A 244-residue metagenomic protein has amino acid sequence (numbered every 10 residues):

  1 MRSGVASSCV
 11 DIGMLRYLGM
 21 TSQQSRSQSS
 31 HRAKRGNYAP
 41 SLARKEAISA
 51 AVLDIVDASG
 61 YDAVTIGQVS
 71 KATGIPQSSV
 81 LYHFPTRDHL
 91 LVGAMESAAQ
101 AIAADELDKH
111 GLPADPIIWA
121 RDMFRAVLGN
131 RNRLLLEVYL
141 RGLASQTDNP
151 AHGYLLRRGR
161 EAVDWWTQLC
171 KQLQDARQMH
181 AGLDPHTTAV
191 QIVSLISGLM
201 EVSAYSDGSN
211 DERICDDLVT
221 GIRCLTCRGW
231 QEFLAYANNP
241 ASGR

Functional and structural regions predicted by a protein language model:
M1-A43, Q231-R244: N-terminal intrinsically disordered/low-complexity leader segments
T21, A43-A47, A51-H89, G93: Helix-turn-helix
G93, A104-L136, P185-I192, C215 (+1 more regions): Hydrophobic alpha-helical connector segments
E96-I102: Short, basic, alpha-helical segments at the C-terminal edge of helix-turn-helix-like DNA-binding modules
K109, A144, S203-S206: Secondary-structure edge/capping motif, primarily at the C-terminal ends of alpha-helices and the immediately following
G129-L156: Amphipathic alpha-helical segments used for helix-helix packing
A151-L156, R160, D175-R244: Hydrophobic/aromatic-rich alpha-helical bundle segments in the mid-to-C-terminal region
